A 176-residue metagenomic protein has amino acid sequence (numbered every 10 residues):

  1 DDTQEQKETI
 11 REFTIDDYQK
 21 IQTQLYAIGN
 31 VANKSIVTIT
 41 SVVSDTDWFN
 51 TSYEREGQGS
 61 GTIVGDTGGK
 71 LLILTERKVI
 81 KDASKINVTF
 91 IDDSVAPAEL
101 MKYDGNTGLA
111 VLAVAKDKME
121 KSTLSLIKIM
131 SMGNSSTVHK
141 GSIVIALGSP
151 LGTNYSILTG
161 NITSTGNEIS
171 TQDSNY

Functional and structural regions predicted by a protein language model:
T3-Y176: Serine-dependent protease modules
